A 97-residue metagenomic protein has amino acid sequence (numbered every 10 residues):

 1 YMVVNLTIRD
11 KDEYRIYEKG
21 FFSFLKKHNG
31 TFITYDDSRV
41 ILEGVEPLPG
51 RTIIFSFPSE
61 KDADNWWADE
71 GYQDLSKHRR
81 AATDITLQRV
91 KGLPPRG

Functional and structural regions predicted by a protein language model:
Y1-A68, K91-G97: Short S/T/G/P-rich N-terminal loop/turn motif that feeds into the first structured element of a domain
T31, L75-S76, T86-R89: A short linear hydrophobic-aromatic micro-motif
D64, G71-D84: C-terminal structural segments of small proteins and small subunits
R80-K91, G97: Charge-dense, low-complexity polyampholytic segments
